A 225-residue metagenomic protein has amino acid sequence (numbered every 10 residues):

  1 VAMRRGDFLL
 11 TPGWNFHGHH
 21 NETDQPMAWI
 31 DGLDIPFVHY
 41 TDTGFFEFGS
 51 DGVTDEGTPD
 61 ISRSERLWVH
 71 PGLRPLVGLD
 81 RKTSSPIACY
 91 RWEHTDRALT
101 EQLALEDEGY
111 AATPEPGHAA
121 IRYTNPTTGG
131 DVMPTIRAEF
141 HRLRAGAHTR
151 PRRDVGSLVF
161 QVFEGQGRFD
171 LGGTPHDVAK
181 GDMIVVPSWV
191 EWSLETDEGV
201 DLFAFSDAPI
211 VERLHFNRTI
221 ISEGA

Functional and structural regions predicted by a protein language model:
V1, T135, F140-A145, R152-L171 (+1 more regions): Short, conserved beta-strand element in jelly-roll/cupin
A2-E22, W29, D34, L171 (+2 more regions): Conserved metal-binding segment of the jelly-roll/cupin
L9-V69: Contiguous mid-protein beta-loop-alpha structural module that forms a pocket-lining wall or clamp of enzyme active
N21-Q25, G129-D131, T149-S157, E191-E198: Short, low-complexity cationic-aromatic patches
T41-T43, D154, T196-D197, L214-F216: Short conserved micro-motifs at the rims of enzyme active sites and ligand-binding pockets
E47-G49, T54-T135, E139, R218: A short, N-terminal "cap"/entry segment at the start of jelly-roll beta-barrel domains of the cupin/DSBH fold
H118, T135-A138, G156-V159, E164-Q166 (+3 more regions): Active-site lining segments that contact anionic ligands and/or coordinate catalytic metals
H141, F203, A208-I221: Non-heme Fe(II)/2-oxoglutarate
